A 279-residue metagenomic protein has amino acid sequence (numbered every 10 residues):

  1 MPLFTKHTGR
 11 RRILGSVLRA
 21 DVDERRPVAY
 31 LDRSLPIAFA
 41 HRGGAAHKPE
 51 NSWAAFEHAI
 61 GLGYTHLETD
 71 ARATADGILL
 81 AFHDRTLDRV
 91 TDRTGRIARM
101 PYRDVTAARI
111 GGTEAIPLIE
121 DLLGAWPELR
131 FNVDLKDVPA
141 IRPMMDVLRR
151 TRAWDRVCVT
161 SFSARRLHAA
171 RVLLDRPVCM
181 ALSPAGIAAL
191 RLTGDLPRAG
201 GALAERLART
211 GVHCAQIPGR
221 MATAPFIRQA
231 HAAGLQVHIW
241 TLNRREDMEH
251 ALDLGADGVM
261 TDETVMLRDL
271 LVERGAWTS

Functional and structural regions predicted by a protein language model:
M1-S279: Phosphate-group recognition and catalysis centered on beta-loop-alpha active-site segments
